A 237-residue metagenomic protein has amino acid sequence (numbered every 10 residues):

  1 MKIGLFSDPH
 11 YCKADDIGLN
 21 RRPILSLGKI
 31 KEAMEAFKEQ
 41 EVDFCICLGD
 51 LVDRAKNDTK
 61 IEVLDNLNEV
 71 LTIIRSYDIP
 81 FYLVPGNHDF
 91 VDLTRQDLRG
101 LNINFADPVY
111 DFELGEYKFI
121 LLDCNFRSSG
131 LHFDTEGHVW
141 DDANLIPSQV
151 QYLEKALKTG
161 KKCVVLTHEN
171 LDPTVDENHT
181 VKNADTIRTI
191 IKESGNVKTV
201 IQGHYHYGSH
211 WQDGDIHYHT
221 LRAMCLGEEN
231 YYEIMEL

Functional and structural regions predicted by a protein language model:
M1, D43, V109, E116-Y117 (+1 more regions): Alpha/beta-hydrolase fold active-site loops
M1-I61, T159: N-terminal active-site segment of His-dependent metallophosphoesterases
L5-S7, C45-D50, F81-N87, V164-T167 (+2 more regions): Active-site neighborhood of phospho(di)ester-bond hydrolases with catalytic His/Asp-centered motifs
P9-Y11, L51-R54, N87-V91, N125-S128 (+3 more regions): Solvent-exposed loop/turn segments at secondary-structure junctions within structured extracellular/periplasmic domains
I17-R21, N57-E62, Q96, W140 (+1 more regions): Short, solvent-exposed loop/turn segments at secondary-structure boundaries
S26-I30, N178-G195: Short, motif-level signal for alpha-helix interfacial/capping segments enriched in acidic residues and aromatics/proline
K60-E154, T159, T186-N196, H210-L237: Extended active-site neighborhood of metal-dependent phosphoesterases/phosphodiesterases
A156-V175: Short acidic, glycine-rich surface-loop motifs adjacent to enzyme active sites
